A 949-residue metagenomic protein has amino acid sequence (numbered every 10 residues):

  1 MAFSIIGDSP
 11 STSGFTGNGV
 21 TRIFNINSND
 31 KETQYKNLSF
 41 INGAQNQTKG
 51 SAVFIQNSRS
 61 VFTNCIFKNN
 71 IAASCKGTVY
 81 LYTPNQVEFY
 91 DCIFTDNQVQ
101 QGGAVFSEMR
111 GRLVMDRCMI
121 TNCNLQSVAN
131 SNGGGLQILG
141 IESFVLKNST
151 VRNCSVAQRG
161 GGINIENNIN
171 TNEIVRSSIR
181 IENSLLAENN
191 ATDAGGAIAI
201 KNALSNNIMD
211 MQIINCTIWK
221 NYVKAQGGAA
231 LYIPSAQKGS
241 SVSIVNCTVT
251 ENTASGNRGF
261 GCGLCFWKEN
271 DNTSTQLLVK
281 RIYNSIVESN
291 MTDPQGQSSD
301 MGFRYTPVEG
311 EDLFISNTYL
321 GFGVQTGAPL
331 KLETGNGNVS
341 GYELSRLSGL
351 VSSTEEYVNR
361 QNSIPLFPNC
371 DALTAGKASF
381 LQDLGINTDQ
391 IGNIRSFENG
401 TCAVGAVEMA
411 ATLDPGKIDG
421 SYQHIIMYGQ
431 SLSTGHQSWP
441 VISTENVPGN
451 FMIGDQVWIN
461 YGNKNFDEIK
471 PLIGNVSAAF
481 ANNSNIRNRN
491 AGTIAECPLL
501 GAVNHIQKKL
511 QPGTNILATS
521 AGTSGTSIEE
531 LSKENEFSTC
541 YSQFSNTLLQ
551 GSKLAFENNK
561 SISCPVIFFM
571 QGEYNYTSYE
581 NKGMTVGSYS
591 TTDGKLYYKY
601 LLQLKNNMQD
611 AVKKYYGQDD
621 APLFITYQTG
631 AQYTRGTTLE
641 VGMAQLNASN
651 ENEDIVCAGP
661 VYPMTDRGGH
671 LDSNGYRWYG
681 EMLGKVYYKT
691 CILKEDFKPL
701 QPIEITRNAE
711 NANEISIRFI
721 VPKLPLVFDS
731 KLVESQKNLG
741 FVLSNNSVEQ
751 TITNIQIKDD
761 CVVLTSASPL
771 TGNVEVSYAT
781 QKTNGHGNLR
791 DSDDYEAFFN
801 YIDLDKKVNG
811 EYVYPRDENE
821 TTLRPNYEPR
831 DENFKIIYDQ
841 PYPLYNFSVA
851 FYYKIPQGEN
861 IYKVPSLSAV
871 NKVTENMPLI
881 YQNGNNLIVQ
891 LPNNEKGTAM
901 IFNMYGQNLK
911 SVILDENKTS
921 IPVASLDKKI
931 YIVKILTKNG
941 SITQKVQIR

Functional and structural regions predicted by a protein language model:
A2-S4, F24-N37, V53-N64, V79-D91 (+8 more regions): Surface-exposed loop/turn motifs in large extracellular/passenger domains
A2-T48, I71: Right-handed parallel beta-helix/beta-spiral solenoid domain characteristic of secreted/periplasmic
S9, S39, A44, I66-I71 (+12 more regions): A structural signal for beta-strand register positions
G17-I26, N46-F54, I71-Y82, Q98-M109 (+7 more regions): Extracellular beta-strand/beta-solenoid scaffold signature
I282-G341: Leucine-rich solenoid repeat scaffolds
P329-E408: C-terminal accessory segments
L413-S866: Cell-envelope and extracellular/periplasmic
L867-R949: C-terminal outer-membrane/trafficking sorting elements
